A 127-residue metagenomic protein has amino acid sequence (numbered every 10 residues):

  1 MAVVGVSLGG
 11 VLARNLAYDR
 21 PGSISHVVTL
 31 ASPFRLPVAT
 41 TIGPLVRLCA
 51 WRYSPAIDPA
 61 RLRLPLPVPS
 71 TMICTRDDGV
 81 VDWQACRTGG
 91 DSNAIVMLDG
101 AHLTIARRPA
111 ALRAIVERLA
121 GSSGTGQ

Functional and structural regions predicted by a protein language model:
M1-V68, I73, V80: Serine-dependent carboxylesterase/thioesterase catalytic core of lipase-like alpha/beta-hydrolase/SGNH enzymes
L66-Q127: C-terminal catalytic-base region of ester-bond hydrolases, centering on the histidine of the charge-relay
